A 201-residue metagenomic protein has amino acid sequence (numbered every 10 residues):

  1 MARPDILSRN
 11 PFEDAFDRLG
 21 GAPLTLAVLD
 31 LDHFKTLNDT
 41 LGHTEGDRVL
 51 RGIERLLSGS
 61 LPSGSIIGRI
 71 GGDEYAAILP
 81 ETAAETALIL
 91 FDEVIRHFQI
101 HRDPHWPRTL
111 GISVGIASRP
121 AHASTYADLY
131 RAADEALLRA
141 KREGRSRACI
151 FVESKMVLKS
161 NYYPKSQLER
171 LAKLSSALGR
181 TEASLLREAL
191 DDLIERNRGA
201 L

Functional and structural regions predicted by a protein language model:
P4-T25, D32-S58, G68-G72, A76-A77 (+2 more regions): Conserved long alpha-helical elements within nucleotide-processing catalytic cores of c-di-GMP signaling and class III
D39, P80, D103, R142: Short, conserved catalytic or interaction motifs in soluble domains
I66-R69, R108: A short pre-motif secondary-structure segment
W106-R131, F151, Y162: A short glycine-enriched loop-to-beta-strand structural element that forms part of the catalytic core of nucleotide
A132-V152: Catalytic/regulatory signature loops of cyclic-dinucleotide turnover enzymes and related class III nucleotidyl cyclases
K155-A172, L190: Short amphipathic alpha-helix starts
S166-A177, E195-L201: Short, positively charged interaction helices/loops
L171, G179-D191: Short amphipathic alpha-helical segments
